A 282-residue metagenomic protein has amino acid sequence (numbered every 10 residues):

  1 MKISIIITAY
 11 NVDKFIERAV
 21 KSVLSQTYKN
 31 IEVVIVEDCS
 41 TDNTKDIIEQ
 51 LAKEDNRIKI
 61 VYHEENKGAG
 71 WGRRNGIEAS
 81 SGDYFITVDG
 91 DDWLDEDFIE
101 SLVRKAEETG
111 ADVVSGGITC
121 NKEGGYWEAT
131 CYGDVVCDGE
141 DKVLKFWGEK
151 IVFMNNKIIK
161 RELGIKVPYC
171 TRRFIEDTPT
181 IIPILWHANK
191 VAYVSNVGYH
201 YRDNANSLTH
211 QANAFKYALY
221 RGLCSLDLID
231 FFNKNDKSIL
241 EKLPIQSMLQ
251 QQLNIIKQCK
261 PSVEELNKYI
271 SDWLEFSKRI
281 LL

Functional and structural regions predicted by a protein language model:
M1-I3, L24-I35, N43, N56-K59: Short loop->beta transition adjacent to catalytic acidic/histidine clusters or analogous donor-positioning motifs
V12-S25: Short, well-formed alpha-helical segments that are part of the catalytic scaffolds of diverse glycosyltransferases
E17, D42-L51, R73, W93 (+1 more regions): Acidic helix N-cap motif at the loop->helix transition within catalytic regions of sugar-transfer enzymes
E37-D46, E65, D89: A conserved acidic beta->alpha catalytic loop
H63-S80: Glycine-rich, basic loop-to-helix element that forms the pyrophosphate-binding segment of sugar-nucleotide handling
F85: Short aromatic/hydrophobic "clamp" motif used to bind/position activated sugar donors
G90-A192, R202-K216: Donor-binding/catalytic cores of nucleotide-activated saccharide and glycerol-phosphate transferases/polymerases
A111, Q258-L282: Membrane-interface aromatic/basic loop that binds lipid-linked glycans or pyrophosphate carriers, typified by
